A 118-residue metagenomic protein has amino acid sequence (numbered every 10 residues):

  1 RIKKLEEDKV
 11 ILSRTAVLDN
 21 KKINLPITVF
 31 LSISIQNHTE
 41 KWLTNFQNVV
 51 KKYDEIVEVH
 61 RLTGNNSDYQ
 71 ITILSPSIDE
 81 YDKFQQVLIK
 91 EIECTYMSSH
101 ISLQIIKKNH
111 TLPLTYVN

Functional and structural regions predicted by a protein language model:
R1-N118: A compositional/biophysical signature of low hydrophobicity enriched in polar/charged and small residues
